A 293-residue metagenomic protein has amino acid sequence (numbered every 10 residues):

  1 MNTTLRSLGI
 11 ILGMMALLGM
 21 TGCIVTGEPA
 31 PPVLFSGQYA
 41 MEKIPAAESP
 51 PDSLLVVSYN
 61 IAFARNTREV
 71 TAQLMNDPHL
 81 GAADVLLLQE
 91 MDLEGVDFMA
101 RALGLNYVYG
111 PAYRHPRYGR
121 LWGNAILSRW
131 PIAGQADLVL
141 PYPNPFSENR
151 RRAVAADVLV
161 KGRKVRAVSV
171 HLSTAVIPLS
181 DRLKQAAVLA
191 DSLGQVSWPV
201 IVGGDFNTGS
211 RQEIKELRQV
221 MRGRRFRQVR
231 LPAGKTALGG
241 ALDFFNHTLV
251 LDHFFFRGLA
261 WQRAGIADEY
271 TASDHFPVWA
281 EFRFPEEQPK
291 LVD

Functional and structural regions predicted by a protein language model:
N2, R6-S7, G19-A102, R114-R117 (+2 more regions): N-terminal, active-site-proximal structural segment of metallo-dependent hydrolase catalytic domains
L8-A16: Sec-dependent N-terminal signal peptides
G27-K43, V85-R166, D268: Structured beta-strand-rich core segments of catalytic domains in phosphoester-bond hydrolases
S53-I61, L74-M99, L127, A156 (+4 more regions): Active-site beta-strand/loop signature of hydrolases that rely on acidic residues for catalysis
I61-A64, D92-G95, Y113-P116, I132-A133 (+4 more regions): Solvent-exposed loop/turn segments at secondary-structure junctions within structured extracellular/periplasmic domains
N106-S128, N149, L179, T208-W279: Active site of divalent-metal-dependent phosphoester/diester hydrolases
K161-S180: Metal-dependent phosphoester/phosphodiester hydrolase catalytic core
P178-D191: Alpha-helical scaffold elements lining the catalytic groove of polysaccharide deacetylases
